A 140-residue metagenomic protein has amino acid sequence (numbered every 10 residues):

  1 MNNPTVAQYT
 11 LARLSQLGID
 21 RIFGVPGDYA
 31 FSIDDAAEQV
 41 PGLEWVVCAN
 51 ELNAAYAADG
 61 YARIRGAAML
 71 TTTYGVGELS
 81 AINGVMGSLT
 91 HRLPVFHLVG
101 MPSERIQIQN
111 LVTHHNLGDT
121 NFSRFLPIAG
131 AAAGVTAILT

Functional and structural regions predicted by a protein language model:
M1-T140: N-terminal alpha/beta PP-like core and its mobile active-site loop of ThDP/TPP-dependent enzymes
